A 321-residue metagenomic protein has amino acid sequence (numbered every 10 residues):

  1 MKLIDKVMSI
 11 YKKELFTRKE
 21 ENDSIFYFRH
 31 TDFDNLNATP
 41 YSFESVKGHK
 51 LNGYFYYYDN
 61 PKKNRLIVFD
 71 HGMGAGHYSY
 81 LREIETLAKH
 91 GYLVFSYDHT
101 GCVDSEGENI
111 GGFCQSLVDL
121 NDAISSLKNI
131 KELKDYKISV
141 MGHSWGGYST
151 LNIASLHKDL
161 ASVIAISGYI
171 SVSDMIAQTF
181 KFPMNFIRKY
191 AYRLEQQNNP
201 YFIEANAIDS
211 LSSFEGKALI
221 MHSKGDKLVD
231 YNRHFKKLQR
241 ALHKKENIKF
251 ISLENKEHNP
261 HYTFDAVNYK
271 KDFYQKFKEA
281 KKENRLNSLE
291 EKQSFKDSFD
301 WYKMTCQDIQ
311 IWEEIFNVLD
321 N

Functional and structural regions predicted by a protein language model:
M1-E44, L51-Y54, F277-S294: An N-terminal hydrophobic leader/cap segment in hydrolases
M73-E85, H99, N232: The serine-hydrolase catalytic nucleophile loop
I84-E106: Conserved alpha/beta-hydrolase
I110-K131: Alpha/beta-hydrolase active-site loop
N152-P200: Hydrolase active-site cap/lid region
F214-E215, I220-D226: Short beta-strand/loop motif that positions the catalytic acidic residue of the alpha/beta-hydrolase fold
D230-R240, D265: Short alpha-helix in the alpha/beta-hydrolase fold that links the catalytic acid
E246-N321: C-terminal catalytic histidine-bearing segment of alpha/beta-hydrolase fold enzymes
